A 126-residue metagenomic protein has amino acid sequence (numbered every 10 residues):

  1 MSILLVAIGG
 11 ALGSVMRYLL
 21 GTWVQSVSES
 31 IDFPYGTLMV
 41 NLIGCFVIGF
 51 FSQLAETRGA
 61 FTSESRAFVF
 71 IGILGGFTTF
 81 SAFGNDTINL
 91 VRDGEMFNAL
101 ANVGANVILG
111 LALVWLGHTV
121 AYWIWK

Functional and structural regions predicted by a protein language model:
M1-K126: Membrane-interface helix-loop junctions in multi-pass transporters/channels
